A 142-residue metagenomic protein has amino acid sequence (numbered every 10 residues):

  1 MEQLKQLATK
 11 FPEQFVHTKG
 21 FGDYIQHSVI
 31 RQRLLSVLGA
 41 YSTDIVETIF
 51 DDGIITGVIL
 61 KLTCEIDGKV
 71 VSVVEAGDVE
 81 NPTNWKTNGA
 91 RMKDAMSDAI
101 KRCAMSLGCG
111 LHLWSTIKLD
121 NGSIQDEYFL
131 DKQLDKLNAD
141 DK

Functional and structural regions predicted by a protein language model:
M1-H27: N-terminal, Lys/Arg- and Ser/Thr-rich interaction peptides
E2, T9-F11, N121-K142: Interfaces that engage single-stranded nucleic acids at replication/repair/recombination sites
V16, G20, V46, L119 (+1 more regions): Short linear sequence elements within intrinsically disordered, low-complexity coil regions
S28-L130: Positively charged, aromatic-enriched nucleic acid-contacting surfaces
